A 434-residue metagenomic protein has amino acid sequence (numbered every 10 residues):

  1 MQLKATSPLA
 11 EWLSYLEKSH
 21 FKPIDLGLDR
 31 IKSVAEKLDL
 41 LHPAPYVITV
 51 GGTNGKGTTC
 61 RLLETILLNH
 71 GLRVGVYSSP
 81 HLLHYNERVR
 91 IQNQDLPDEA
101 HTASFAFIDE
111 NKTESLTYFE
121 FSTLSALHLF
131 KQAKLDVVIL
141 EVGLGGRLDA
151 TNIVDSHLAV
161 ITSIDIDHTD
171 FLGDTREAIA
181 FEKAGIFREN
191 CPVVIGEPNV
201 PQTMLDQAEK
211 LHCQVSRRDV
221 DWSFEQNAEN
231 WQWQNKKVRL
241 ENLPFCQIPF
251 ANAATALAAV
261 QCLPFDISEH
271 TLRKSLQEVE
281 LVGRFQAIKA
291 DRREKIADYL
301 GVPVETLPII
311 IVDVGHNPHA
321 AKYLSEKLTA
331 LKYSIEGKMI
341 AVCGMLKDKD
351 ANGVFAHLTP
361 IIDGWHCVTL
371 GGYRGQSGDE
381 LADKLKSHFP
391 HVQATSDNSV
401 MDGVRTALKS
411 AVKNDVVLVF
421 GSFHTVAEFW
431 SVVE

Functional and structural regions predicted by a protein language model:
M1-K22: Charged, amphipathic alpha-helical linker segments immediately N-terminal to NTP-binding catalytic cores
P8, P23-I24, L28, A35-P45 (+2 more regions): ATP-dependent carboxylate-amine ligase catalytic core
I48-V50: Hydrophobic anchor at the beta1->P-loop junction of P-loop NTPases
T58-L62: Hydrophobic positions on the alpha1 helix immediately C-terminal to the Walker A/P-loop
S125-F171, L205-R239: Extended acidic/charged loop-beta regions that coordinate divalent cations and stabilize anionic phosphate/carboxylate
Q132, V137-L140, A150-V160, I164-H168 (+2 more regions): Nucleotide phosphate-binding/pyrophosphate-handling subdomain across enzymes that bind or process nucleotide phosphates
F171-I186, C191-A258: Internal gly/pro-rich beta-alpha loop/helix module that stabilizes soluble enzyme cofactors or their anionic handles
V194, P198-T203, K210-H212, E225-A228 (+3 more regions): C-terminal helical cap/extension that packs against the catalytic core of soluble nucleotide-cofactor enzymes
